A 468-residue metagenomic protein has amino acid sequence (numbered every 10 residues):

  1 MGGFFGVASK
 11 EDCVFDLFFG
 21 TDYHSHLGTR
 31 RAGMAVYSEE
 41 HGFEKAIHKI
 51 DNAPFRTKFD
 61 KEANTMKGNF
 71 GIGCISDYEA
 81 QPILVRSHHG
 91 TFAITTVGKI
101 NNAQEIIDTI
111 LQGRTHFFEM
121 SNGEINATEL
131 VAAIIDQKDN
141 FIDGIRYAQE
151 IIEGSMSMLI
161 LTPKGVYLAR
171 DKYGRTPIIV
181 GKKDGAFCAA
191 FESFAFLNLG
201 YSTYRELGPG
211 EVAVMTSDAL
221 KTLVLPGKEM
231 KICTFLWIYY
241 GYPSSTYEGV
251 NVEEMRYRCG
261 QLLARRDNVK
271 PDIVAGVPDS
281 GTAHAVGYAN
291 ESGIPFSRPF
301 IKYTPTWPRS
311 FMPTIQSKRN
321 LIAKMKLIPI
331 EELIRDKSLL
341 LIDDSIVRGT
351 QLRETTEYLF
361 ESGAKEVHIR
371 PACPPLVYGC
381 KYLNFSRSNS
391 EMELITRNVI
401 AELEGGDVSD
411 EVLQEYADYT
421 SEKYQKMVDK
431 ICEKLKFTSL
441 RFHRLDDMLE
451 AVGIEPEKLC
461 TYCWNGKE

Functional and structural regions predicted by a protein language model:
M1-G208, V214-P271, V277, E366: Conserved short alpha-helical segments that host acidic/polar catalytic motifs at enzyme active sites
D12, N102, Y167, R175-T176 (+7 more regions): Flexible loop/turn segments at secondary-structure boundaries
T95, L161, A169-R170, G181 (+11 more regions): Generic beta-strand/beta-sheet core signal
T109, G113, I134, I151 (+6 more regions): Generic, well-ordered alpha-helical scaffold segments in large soluble proteins
E129-D139, P278, N290-P308: Amphipathic alpha-helical
K164-G165, G200-E206, T356-E468: PRPP-dependent phosphoribosyltransferase catalytic core
A195, S202, L207-E211, G260-D267 (+3 more regions): Phosphate/diphosphate-binding loops
G293-S338, V377-N389: Short, glycine/charge-rich flexible loops or terminal/linker lids adjacent to PRPP-binding catalytic cores
